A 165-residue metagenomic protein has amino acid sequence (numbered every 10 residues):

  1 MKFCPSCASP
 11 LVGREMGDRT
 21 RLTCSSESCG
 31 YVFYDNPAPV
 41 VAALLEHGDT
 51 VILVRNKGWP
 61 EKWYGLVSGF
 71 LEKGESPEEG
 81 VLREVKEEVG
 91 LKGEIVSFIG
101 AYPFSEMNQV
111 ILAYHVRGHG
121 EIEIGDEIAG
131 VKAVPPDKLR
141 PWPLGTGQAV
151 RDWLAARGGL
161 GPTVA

Functional and structural regions predicted by a protein language model:
M1-A42: Acidic, metal-coordinating catalytic segment for phosphate/diphosphate chemistry, firing primarily on the Nudix
R14-E15, K92-G100: A short coil-to-beta-strand element that immediately follows conserved catalytic motifs
D18, P60, S105-Q109: Short acidic/glycine-enriched loop/turn segments that link adjacent beta-strands
P39-V41, D49, V110-L112, A129: Change "...and in nucleic-acid phosphodiester-cleaving endonucleases..." to "...and in nucleic-acid processing enzymes
E46-E87: Conserved Nudix-box catalytic region and its N-terminal flanking loop in Nudix hydrolases and closely related
G100-E123, P136, W153-L154: Active-site-adjacent beta-strand/loop module that shapes the phosphate/pyrophosphate-binding cleft
I124-A155: NUDIX/MutT-family hydrolases
